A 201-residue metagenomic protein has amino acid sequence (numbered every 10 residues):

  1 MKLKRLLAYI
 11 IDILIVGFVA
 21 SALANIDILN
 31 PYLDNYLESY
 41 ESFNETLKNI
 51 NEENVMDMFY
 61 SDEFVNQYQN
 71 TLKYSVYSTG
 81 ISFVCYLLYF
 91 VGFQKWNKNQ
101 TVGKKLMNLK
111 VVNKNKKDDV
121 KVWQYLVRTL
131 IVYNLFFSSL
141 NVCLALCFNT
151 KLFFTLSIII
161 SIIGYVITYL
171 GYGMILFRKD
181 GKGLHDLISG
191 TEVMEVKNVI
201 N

Functional and structural regions predicted by a protein language model:
M1-N201: Membrane-interfacial and juxtamembrane segments of integral membrane proteins
